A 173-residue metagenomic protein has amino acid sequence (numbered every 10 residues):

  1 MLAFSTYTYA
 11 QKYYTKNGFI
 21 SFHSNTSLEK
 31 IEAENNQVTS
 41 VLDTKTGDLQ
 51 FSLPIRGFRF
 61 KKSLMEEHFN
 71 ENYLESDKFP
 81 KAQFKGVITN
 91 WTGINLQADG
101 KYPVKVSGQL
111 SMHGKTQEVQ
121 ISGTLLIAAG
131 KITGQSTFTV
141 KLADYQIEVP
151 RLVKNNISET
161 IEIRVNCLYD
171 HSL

Functional and structural regions predicted by a protein language model:
M1-Y13: Bacterial Sec-dependent N-terminal signal peptides
A10-L173: Low-complexity, acidic/polar, glycine-enriched regions of mature
